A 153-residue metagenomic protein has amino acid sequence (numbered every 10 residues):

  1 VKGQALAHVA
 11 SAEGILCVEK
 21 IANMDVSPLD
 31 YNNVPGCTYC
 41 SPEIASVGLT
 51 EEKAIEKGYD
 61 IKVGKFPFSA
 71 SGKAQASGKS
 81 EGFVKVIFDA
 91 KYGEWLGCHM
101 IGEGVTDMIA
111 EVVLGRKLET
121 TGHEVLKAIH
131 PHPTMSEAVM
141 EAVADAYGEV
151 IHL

Functional and structural regions predicted by a protein language model:
V1-N32, T134: Rossmann-like dinucleotide/flavin-binding elements
A22-N23, S27, V34, Y39-L153: Flexible, glycine-rich terminal cap/loop adjacent to redox cofactors in electron-transfer oxidoreductases
